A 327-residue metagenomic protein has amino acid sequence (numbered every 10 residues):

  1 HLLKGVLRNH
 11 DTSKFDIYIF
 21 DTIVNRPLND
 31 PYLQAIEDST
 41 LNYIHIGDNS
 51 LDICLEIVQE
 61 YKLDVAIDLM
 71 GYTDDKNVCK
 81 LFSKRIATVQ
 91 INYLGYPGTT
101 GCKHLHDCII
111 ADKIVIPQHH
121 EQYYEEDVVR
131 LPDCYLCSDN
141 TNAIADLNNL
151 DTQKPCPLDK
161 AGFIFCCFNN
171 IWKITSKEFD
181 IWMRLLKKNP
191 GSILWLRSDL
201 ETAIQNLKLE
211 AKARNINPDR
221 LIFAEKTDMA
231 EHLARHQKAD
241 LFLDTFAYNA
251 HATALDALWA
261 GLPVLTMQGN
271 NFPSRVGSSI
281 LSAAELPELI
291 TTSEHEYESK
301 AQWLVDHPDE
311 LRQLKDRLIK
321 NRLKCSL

Functional and structural regions predicted by a protein language model:
H1-K103, K113-H119, L194-L327: Conserved nucleotide-cofactor-binding alpha/beta core module
V6-N9, S13, S176-P190: Short hydrophobic signal-anchor/transmembrane segments that target glycosyltransferases and glycosylation machinery
R85-L150: Active-site-proximal region of nucleotide-activated glycan assembly enzymes, centered on histidine/acidic-rich loops
L105-H106, E125-E126, K160-F163, G191 (+1 more regions): Active-site lining segments that contact anionic ligands and/or coordinate catalytic metals
A145-F165: Nucleotide-sugar donor-binding and catalytic loop/hinge architecture of NDP-sugar-dependent glycosyltransferases
D159-T175, F179: Conserved donor-binding/catalytic core segment of Leloir-type glycosyltransferases
